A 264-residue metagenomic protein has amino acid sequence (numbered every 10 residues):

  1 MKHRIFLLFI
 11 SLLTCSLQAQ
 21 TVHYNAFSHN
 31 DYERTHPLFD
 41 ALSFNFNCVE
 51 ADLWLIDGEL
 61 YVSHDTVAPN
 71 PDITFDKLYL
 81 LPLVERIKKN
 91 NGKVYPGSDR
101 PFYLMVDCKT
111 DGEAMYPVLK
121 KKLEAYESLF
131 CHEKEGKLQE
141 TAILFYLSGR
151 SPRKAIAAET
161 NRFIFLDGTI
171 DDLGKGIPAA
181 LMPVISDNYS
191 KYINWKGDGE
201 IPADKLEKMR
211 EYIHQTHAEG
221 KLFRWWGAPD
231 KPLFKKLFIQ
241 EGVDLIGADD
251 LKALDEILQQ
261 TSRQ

Functional and structural regions predicted by a protein language model:
M1-V22: Bacterial Sec-dependent N-terminal signal peptides
A19-Q264: Phosphate-group recognition and catalysis centered on beta-loop-alpha active-site segments
